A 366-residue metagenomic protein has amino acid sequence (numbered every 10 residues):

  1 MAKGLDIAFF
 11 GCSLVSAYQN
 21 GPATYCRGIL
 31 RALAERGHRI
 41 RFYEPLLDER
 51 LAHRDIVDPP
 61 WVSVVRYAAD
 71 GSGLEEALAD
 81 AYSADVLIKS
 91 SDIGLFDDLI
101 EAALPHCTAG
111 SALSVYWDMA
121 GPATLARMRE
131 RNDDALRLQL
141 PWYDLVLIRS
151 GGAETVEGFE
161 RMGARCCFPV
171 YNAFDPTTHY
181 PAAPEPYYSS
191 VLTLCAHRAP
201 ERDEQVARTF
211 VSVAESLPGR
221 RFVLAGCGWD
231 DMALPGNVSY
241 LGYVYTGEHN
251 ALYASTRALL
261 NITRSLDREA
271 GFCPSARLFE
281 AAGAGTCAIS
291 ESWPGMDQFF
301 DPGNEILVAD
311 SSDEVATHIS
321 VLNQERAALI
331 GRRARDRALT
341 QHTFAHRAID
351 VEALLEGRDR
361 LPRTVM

Functional and structural regions predicted by a protein language model:
G4-I7, R39, S190-V191, R221: Residues that mark the start of a beta-strand
G11-S13, Q19, C26-R31, R41-F159 (+2 more regions): Extended catalytic core of nucleotide-activated donor transferases of GT-like folds
G11-V15, T24-G28, E44-E49, R54 (+4 more regions): Catalytic binding pocket for nucleotide-activated donors in carbohydrate/polymer assembly enzymes
Y25, D175-A258: Conserved catalytic-core segment of nucleotide-activated headgroup transferases in glycan assembly
G28-H38, S212-L217: A short, Lys/Arg-enriched amphipathic alpha-helix followed by its capping loop at the start of a domain
R41, V223, I289: Conserved beta-strand positions in the Rossmann-like core of class I SAM-dependent methyltransferases
V156-F174, E185-P186: Helix-loop-beta element that forms the nucleotide-linked donor phosphate-binding surface in glycosyltransferases
